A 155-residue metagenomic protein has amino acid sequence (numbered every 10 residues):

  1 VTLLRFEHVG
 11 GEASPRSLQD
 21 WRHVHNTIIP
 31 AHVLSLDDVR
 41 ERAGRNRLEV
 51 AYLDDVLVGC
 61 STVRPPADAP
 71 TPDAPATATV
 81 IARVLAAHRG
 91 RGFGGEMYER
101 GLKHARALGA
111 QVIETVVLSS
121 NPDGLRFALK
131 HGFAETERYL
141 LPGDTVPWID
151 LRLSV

Functional and structural regions predicted by a protein language model:
V1-L36: Short amphipathic alpha-helix that is part of the acyltransferase structural core
L4, D54-C60, P75-A78: Glycine-rich phosphate/pyrophosphate-binding loop shared by adenosine-nucleotide-utilizing enzymes
R22-D68: Active-site rim helix/loop that mediates acceptor-substrate recognition in acyltransferases
E49, G59-S61, A78, A82 (+1 more regions): Conserved GNAT-family N-acetyltransferase fold
D68, V116-L118, L129-D150: Conserved catalytic-core motifs of GNAT/GCN5-like acyltransferases
T79-G90, V117-L118: A short, internal acetyl-CoA/4′-phosphopantetheine-binding micro-motif in the GNAT/acyltransferase core
G90-A107, R126-K130: Conserved acetyl-CoA-binding loop-helix of GNAT-fold acetyltransferases
A105-L118: Conserved GNAT acetyl-CoA-binding A-motif
